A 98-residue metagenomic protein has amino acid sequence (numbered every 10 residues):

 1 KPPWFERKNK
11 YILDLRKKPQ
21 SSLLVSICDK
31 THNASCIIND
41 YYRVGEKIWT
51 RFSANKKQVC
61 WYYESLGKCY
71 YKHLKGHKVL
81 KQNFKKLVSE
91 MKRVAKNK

Functional and structural regions predicted by a protein language model:
K1-K98: Active-site helical microenvironments for divalent-metal-assisted chemistry
